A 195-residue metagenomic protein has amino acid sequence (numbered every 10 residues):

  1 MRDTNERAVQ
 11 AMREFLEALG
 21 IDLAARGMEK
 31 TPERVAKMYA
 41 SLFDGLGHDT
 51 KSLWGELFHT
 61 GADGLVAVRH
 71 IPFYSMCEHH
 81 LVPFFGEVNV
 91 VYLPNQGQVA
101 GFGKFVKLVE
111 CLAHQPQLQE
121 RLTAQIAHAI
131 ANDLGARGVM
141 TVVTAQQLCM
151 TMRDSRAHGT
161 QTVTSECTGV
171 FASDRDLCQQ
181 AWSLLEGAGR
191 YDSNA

Functional and structural regions predicted by a protein language model:
M1-A195: A domain-level signal for the structural core that forms small-molecule/cofactor-binding pockets and catalytic centers
